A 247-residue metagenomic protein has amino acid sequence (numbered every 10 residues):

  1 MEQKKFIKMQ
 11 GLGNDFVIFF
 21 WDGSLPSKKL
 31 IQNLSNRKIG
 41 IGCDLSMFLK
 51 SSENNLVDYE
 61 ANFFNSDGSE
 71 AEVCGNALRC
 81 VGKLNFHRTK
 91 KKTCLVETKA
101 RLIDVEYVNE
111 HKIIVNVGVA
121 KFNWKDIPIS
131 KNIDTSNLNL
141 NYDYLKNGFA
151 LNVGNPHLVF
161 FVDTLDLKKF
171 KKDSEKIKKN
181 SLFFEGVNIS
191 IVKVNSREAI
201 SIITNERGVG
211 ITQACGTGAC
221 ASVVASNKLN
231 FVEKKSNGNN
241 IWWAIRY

Functional and structural regions predicted by a protein language model:
M1-N109, L158-Y247: A glycine-rich beta-to-alpha transition motif near the start of alpha/beta enzyme domains, typified by
D22, S52, N116-G118, L151: Structured loops at beta-to-helix junctions and adjacent beta-edge loops in soluble globular domains
I39, V115, K125-I127, E175: Residue-level marker of intrinsically disordered, low-complexity segments enriched for small/polar residues
Y107-V119: A structural-propensity feature for long, helix-poor, extended segments
K121-N123: Ligand-binding beta-strand-loop-alpha-helix segment within the catalytic cores of soluble metabolic enzymes
I129-S136: Surface-exposed beta-loop interaction hotspot
S136-D166: Internal active-site segments that recognize and position negatively charged phosphoryl groups and nucleotide moieties
